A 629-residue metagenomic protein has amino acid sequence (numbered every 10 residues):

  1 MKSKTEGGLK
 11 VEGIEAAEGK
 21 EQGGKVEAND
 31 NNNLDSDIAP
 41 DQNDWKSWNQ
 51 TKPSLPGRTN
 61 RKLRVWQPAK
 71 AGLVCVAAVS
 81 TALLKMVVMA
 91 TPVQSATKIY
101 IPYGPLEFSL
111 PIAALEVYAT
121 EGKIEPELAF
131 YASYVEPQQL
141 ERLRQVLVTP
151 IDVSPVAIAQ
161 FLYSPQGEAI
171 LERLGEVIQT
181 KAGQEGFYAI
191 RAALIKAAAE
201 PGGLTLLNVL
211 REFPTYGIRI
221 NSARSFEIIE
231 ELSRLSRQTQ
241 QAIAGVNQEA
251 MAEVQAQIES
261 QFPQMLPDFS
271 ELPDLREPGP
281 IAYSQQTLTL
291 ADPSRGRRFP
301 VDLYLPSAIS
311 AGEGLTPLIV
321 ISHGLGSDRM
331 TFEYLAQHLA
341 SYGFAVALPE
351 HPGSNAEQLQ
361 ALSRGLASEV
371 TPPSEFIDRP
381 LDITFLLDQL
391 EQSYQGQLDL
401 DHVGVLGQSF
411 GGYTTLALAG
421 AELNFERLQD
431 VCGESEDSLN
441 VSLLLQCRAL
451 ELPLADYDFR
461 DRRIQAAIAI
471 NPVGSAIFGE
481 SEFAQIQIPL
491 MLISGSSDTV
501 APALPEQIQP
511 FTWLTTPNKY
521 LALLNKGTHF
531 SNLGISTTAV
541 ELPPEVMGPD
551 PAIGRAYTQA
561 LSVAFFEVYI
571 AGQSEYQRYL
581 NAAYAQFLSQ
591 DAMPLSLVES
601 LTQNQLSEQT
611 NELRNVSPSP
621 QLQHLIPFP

Functional and structural regions predicted by a protein language model:
A119-M265: Mature extracellular/secreted ectodomains of secretory-pathway proteins
F262-G314: N-terminal cap/lid segment of alpha/beta-hydrolase-fold proteins
G314-G324: Short beta-strand element of the alpha/beta-hydrolase
G326, M330-E333, H338, E350-I377: Cap/lid segment of the alpha/beta-hydrolase catalytic domain
E369-Y394, S435: Alpha/beta-hydrolase active-site loop
D388-I477: Primarily recognizes the serine-hydrolase "nucleophile elbow" in alpha/beta-hydrolase and SGNH/GDSL folds
I486, L492-S494: Short beta-strand/loop motif that positions the catalytic acidic residue of the alpha/beta-hydrolase fold
V500-P505: Conserved alpha/beta-hydrolase "acid-adjacent" motif
